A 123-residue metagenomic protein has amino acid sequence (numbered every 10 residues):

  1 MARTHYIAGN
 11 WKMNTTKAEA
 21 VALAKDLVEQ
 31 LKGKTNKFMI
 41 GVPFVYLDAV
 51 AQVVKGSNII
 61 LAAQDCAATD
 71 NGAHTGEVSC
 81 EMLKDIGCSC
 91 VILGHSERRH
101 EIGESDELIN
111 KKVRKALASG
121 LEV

Functional and structural regions predicted by a protein language model:
M1-V123: Active-site loop-to-helix "anion-binding N-cap" substructures in soluble metabolic enzymes
